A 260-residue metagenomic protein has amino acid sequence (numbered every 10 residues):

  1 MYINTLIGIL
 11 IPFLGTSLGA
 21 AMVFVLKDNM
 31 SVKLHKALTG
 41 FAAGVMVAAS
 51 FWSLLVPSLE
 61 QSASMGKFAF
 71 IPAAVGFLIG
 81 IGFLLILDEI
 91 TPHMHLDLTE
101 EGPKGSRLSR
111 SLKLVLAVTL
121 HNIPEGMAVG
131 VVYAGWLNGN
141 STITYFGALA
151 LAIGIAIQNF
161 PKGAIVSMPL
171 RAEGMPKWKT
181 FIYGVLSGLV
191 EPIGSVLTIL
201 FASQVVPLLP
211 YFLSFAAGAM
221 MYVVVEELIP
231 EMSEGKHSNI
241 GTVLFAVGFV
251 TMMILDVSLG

Functional and structural regions predicted by a protein language model:
M1-G260: Intrinsically disordered, metal-sensing/regulatory segments
